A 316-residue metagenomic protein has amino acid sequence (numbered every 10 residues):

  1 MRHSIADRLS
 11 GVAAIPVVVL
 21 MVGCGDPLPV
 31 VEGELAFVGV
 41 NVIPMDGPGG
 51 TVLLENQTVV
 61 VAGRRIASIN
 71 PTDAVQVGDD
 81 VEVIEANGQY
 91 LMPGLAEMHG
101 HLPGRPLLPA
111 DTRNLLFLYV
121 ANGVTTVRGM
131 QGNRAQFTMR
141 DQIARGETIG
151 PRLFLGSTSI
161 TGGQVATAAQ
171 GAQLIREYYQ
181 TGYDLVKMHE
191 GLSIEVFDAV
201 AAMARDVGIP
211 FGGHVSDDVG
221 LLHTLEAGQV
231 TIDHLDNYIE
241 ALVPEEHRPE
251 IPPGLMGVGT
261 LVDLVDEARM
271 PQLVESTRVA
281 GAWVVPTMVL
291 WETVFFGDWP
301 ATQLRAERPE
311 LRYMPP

Functional and structural regions predicted by a protein language model:
M1-A14: Bacterial N-terminal signal peptides that target proteins for export
L20-G23: C-terminal motif of bacterial Sec signal peptides marking the signal peptidase cleavage site
L28-G33, V42, P48-M92: Histidine-rich, glycine-flanked metal-binding segment
V40, V59, R64, G88 (+8 more regions): Divalent metal-coordination and catalytic microenvironments
Q89-E147, V165-A169, L222-G228, D233-Y238: Metal-associated gating/positioning segment near the N- to mid-region
L115-R134, G150-S159, Q180-S193, I209-G212 (+3 more regions): Divalent metal-dependent hydrolysis catalytic cores, especially in the metallo-beta-lactamase
G132-M139, E190-M203, L242-E250: Active-site-adjacent beta->alpha loops and helix N-cap segments on the catalytic face of soluble alpha/beta enzymes
L174-L185, L192, V243-P316: Active-site neighborhoods of metal-dependent hydrolases
